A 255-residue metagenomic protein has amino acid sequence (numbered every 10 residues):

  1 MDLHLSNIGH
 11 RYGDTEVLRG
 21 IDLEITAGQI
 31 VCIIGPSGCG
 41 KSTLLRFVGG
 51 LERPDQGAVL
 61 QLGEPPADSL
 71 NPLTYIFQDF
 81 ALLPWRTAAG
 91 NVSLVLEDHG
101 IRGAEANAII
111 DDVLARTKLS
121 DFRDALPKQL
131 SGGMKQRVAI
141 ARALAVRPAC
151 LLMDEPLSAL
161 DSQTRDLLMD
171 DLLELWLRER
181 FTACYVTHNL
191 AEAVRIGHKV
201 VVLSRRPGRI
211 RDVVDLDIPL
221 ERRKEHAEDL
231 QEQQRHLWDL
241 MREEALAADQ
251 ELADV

Functional and structural regions predicted by a protein language model:
I34-P36: The feature captures the beta-strand-to-loop junction immediately N-terminal to the Walker
G49: Helix-to-loop junction immediately C-terminal to a conserved catalytic motif
G57-D68: Conserved ABC transporter NBD signature motif
R86-S93: Short coil-to-helix segment of the ABC ATPase nucleotide-binding domain corresponding to the Q-loop/switch region
A104-F122, E174: Conserved ABC ATPase "signature" region
L126-L130, M134: Conserved ABC ATPase signature
A145-A149: A short, proline-enriched helix->beta-strand linker immediately N-terminal to the Walker B motif in ABC-type P-loop
